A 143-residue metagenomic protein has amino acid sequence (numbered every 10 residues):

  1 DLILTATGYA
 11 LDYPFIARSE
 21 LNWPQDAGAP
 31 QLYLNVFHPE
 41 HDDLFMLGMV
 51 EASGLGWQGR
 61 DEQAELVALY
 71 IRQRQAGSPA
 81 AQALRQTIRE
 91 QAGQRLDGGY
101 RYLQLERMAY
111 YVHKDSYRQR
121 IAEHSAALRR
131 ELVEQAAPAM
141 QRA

Functional and structural regions predicted by a protein language model:
D1-L2: Core beta-strand elements of the Rossmann-like FAD/NAD(P) dinucleotide-binding domain in flavoenzyme oxidoreductases
T5-N22: Flavin (primarily FAD) binding-site architecture
L11, Q25, D61-Q63: Residue-level signal for functionally critical sites in structured catalytic/ligand-binding pockets
A17-L34: A short, gly/pro- and small-residue-rich
Q31-L32, D43-A143: C-terminal, flexible cofactor-proximal segment of oxidoreductases
N35-E40: Short glycine/proline-enriched loop/turn "hinge" motifs that connect secondary-structure elements and lie
